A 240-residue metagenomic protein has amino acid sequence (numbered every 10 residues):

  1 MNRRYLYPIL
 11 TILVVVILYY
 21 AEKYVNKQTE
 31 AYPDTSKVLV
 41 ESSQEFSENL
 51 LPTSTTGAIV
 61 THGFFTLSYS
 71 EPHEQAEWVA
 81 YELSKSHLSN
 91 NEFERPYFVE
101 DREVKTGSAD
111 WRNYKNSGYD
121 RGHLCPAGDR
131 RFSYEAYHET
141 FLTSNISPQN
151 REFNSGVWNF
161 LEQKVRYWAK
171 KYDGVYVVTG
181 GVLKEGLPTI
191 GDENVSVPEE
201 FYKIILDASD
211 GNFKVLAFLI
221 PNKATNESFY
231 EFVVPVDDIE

Functional and structural regions predicted by a protein language model:
N2-E240: Domain-level detector for secreted/extracellular nuclease and nuclease-toxin modules, and for the ENPP-like C-terminal
